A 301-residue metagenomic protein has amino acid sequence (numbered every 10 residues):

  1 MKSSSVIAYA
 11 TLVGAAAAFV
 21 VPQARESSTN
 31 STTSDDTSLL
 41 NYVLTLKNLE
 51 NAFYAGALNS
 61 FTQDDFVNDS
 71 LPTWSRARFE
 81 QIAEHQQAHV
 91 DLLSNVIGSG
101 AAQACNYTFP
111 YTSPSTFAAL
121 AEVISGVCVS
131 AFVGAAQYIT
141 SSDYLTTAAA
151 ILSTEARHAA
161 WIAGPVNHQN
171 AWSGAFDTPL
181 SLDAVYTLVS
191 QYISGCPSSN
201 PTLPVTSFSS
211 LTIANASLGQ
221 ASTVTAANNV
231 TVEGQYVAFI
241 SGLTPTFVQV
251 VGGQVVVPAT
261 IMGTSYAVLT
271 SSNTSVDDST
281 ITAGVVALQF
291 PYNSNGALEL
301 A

Functional and structural regions predicted by a protein language model:
M1-S27: Fungal secretory targeting signals
V21-A301: All-alpha RGS (Regulator of G-protein Signaling) helical domain and cognate RGS-like helical scaffolds
